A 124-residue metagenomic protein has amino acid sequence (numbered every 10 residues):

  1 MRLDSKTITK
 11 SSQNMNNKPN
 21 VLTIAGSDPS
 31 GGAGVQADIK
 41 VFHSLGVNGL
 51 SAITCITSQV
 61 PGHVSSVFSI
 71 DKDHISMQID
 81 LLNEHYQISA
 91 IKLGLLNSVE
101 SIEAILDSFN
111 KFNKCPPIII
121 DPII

Functional and structural regions predicted by a protein language model:
M1-A90: Small-residue (G/A/S/T)-rich helix-start motifs and N-terminal tracts that mark the onset
S66-I124: Glycine-rich phosphate/dinucleotide-binding loop and adjoining beta-alpha-beta core of small-molecule
